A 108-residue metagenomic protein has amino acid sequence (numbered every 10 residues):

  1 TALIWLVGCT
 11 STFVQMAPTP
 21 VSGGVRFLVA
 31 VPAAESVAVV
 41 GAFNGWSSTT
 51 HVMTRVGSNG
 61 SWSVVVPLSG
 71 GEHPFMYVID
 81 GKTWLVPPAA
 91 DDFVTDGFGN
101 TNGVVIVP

Functional and structural regions predicted by a protein language model:
T1-A2: Sec-dependent N-terminal signal peptides
T12-P18: A detector for short, charged/polar N-terminal pre-domain segments
P18-G70, D80-P108: Aromatic-rich carbohydrate-binding modules that target alpha-glucans
G71-F75: Exposed beta-strand face motif in extracellular beta-rich ectodomains
